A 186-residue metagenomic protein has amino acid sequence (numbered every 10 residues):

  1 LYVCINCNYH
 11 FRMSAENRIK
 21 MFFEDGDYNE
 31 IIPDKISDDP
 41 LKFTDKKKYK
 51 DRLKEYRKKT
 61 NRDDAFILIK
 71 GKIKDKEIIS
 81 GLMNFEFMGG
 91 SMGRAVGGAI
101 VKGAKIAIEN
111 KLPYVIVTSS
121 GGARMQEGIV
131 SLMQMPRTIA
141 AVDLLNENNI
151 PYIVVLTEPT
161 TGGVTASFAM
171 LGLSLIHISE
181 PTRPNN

Functional and structural regions predicted by a protein language model:
L1-I153, P159, L171: Terminal-region recognition feature
T157-S167: Gly/Ser-rich catalytic serine loop of serine hydrolases
I176-N186: Single conserved hydrophobic/aromatic residue that forms the stacking wall/gate of nucleotide- or nucleobase-binding
